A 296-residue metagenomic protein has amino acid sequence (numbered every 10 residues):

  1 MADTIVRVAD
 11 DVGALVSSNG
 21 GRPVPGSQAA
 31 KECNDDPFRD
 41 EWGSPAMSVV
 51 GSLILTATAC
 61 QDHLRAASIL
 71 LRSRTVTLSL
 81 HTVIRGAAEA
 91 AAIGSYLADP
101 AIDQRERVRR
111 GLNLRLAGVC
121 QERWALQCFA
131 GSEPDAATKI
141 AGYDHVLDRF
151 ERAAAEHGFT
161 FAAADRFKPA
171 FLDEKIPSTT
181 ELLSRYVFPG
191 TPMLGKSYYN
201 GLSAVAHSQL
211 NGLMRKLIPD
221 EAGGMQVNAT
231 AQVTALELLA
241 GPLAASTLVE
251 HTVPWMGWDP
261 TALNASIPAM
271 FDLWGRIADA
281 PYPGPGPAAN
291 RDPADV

Functional and structural regions predicted by a protein language model:
M1-V49, A117-L236, S246-V296: Secondary-shell segments that build the walls of catalytic and ion/ligand-binding clefts
E32-D99: Long, hydrophobic/aromatic-enriched structural stretches that serve as scaffold segments
L55-A66, R85, E89, N200 (+3 more regions): Generic structural signal for well-ordered, non-membrane alpha-helices
L80-H81, A98-R109, M256-S266: Short, glycine/acidic-rich hinge or "gate" loops at secondary-structure transitions that mediate conformational
T82-E89, L112, P219-G224: Amphipathic alpha-helical scaffolding segments
A91-I102, A206-L210, M256: A generic secondary-structure signal for well-formed alpha-helical elements
Y96-R105, R110-L114, C120, A125: Extended amphipathic alpha-helical segments with heptad-repeat/coiled-coil character used for oligomerization, fusion
Q104-R110, E221-G224, G241: Short alpha-helical linear motifs
